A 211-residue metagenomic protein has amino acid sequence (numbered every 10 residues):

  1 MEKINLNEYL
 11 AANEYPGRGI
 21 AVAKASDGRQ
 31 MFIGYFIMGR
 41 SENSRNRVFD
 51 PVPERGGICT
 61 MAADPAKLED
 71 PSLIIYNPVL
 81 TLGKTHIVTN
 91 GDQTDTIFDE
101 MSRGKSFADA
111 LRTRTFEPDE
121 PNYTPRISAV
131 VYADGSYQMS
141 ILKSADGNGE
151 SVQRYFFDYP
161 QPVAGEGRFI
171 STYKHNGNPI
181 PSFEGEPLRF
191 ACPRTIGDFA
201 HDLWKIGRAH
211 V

Functional and structural regions predicted by a protein language model:
M1-H210: Conserved short alpha-helical segments that host acidic/polar catalytic motifs at enzyme active sites
